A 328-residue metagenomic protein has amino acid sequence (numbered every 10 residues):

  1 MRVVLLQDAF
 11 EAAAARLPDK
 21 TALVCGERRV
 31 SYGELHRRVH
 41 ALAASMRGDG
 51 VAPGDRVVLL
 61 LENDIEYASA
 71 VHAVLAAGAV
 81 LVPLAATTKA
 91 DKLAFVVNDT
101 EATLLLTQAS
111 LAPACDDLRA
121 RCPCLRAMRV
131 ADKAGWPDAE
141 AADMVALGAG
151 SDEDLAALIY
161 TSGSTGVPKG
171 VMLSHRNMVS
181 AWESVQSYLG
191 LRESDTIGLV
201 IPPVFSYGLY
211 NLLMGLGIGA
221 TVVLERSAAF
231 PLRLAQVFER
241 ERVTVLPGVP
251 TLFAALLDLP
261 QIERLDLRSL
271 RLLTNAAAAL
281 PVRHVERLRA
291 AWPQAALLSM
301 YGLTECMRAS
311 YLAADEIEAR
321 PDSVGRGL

Functional and structural regions predicted by a protein language model:
R2-L6, E11, D19-D64, A68-H72 (+1 more regions): Conserved AMP-binding/adenylate-forming core of the ANL superfamily
V3, D19, A142-Y160, V167 (+1 more regions): Conserved pre-ATP/AMP-binding loop-to-beta segment of ANL
F10-A12, R47, I65-L84, L93-A94 (+4 more regions): Hydrophobic alpha-helical segments in the ANL/AMP-binding
S31-G33, A156-E183: Conserved AMP-binding A3 loop
R56, E62-V82, A86-A90, N98-L104 (+3 more regions): A short helix-loop-beta submotif of the ANL/AMP-binding
A112-D152: ANL superfamily adenylate-forming
V179-T196, V204-T244, L259: Conserved AMP-binding/adenylation subdomain of ANL enzymes
R240-G248, L257-R320: Gly/Ser/Thr-rich phosphate-binding loop
